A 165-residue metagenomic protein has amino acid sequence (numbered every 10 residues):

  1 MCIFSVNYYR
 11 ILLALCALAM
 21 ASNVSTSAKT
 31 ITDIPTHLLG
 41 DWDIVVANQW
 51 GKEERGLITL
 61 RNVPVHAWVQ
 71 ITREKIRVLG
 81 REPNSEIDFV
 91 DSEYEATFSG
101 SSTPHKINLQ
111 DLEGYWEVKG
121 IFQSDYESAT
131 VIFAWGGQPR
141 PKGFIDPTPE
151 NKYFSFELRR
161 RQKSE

Functional and structural regions predicted by a protein language model:
M1-L12: Bacterial N-terminal signal peptides that target proteins for export
I11-S22: Bacterial N-terminal signal peptides
A28-D43, Q70: N-terminal helix-cap/turn-to-beta initiation motif at the start of protein domains
A28-T30, D91-P104, W135-E165: Edge beta-strand at a domain terminus
V45-R55, R73-P139: Contiguous, well-ordered beta-strand patches that form the walls/edges of small beta-barrel/beta-sandwich domains
